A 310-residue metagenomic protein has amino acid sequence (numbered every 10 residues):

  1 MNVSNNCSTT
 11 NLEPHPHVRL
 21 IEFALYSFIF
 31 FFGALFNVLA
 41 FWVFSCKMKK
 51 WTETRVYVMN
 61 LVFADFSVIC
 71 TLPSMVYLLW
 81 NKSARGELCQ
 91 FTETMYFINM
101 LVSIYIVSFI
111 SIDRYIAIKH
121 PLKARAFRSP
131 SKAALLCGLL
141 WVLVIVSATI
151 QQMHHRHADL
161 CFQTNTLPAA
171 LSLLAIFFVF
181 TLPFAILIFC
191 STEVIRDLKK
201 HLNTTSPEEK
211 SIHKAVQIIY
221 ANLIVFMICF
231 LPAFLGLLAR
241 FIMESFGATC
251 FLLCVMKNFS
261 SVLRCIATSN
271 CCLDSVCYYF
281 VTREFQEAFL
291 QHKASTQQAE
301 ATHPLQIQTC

Functional and structural regions predicted by a protein language model:
M1-T10, V142, V146, N203-H213 (+2 more regions): Intrinsically disordered regulatory tails of 7TM GPCRs
M1-W42, I176, C254, C310: Extracellular N-terminal segment of 7TM GPCRs
N2-E13, L79-L101, H120, R125-C137 (+3 more regions): Loop architecture of class A 7-transmembrane GPCRs
H15-S27, W51-I112, A117-H120, A124-F127 (+1 more regions): Extracellular TM2-ECL1-early TM3 structural module of rhodopsin-like
F32-S45, M59, I69-P73, I98-L122 (+3 more regions): Cytoplasm-facing ends of alpha-helical transmembrane segments in multi-pass membrane proteins
M59-V62, M100, A134-G138, V216-I224: Internal alpha-helical transmembrane segments of multi-pass membrane proteins, especially GPCRs
F63, V179, I195-G236, L253: Intracellular effector-coupling site of seven-transmembrane GPCRs, centered on the ICL3-to-TM6 transition
V225, L235-L238, N258-C310: Seventh transmembrane helix
